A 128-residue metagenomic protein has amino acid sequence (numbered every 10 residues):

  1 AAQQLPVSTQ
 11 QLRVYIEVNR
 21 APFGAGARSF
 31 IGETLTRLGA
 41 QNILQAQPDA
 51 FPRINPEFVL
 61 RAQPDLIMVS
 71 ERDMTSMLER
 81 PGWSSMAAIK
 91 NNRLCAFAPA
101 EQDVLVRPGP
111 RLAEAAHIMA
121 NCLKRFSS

Functional and structural regions predicted by a protein language model:
A1-S128: N-terminal ligand-binding lobe of clamshell/alpha-beta domains
